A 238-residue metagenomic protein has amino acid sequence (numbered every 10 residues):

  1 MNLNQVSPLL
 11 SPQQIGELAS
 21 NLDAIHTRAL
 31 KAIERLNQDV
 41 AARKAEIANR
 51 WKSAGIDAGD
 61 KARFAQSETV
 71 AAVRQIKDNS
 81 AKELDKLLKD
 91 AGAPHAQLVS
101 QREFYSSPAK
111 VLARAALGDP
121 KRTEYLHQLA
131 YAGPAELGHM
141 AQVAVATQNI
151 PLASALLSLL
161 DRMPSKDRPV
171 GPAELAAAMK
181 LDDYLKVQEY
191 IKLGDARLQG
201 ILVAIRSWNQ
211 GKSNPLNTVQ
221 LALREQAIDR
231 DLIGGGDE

Functional and structural regions predicted by a protein language model:
N2-R28, D60-R162: Long, charge-patterned amphipathic interaction tracts in eukaryotic proteins
S7, S11, L18, L36 (+2 more regions): Charged heptad-repeat coiled-coil "rod" segments that mediate homo-/hetero-oligomerization in large eukaryotic
A32-A42, G133, N149: Short amphipathic alpha-helical heptad-repeat segments
N49-G59, S213-N214: Charged, low-complexity interaction regions
A54, A58-K61, A130, P134-A135 (+3 more regions): General structural signal for secondary-structure boundaries
M163-E238: C-terminal modules of long, charged coiled-coil scaffolds in eukaryotic assembly complexes
